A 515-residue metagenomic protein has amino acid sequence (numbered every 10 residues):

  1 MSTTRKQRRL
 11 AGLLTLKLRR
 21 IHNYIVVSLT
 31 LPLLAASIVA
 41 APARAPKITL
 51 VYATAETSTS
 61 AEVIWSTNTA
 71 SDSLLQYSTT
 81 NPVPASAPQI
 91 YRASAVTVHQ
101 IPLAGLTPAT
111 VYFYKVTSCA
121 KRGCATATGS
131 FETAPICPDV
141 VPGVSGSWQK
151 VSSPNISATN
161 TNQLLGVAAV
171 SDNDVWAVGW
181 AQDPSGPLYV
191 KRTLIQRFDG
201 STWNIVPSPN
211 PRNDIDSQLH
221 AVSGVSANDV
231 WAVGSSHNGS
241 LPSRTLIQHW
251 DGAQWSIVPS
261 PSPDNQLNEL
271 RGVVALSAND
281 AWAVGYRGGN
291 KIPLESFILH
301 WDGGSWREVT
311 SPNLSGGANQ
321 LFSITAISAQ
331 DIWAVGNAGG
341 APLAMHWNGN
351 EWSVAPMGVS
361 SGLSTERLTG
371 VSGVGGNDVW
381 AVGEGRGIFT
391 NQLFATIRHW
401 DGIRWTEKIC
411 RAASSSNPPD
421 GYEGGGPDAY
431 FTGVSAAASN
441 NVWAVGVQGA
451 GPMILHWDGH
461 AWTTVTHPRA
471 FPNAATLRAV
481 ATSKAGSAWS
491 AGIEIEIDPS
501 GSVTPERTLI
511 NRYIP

Functional and structural regions predicted by a protein language model:
M1-R20: N-terminal secretory signal peptides that target proteins for export/translocation
K17, I21, L34-A35, K47: Generic short amphipathic/hydrophobic targeting helices enriched at N-termini, encompassing Sec-type signal peptides
N23-Y24, F113: Intrinsically disordered, low-complexity proline-rich regions
V26-S37: Bacterial N-terminal signal peptides
A36-A40, G186: Hydrophobic, helix-prone linear segments
A41-P138: Short, surface-exposed linear motifs at loops/turns and structural transition points
C137-P515: Residue-level hotspots at or immediately adjacent to binding/recognition sites across diverse folds
